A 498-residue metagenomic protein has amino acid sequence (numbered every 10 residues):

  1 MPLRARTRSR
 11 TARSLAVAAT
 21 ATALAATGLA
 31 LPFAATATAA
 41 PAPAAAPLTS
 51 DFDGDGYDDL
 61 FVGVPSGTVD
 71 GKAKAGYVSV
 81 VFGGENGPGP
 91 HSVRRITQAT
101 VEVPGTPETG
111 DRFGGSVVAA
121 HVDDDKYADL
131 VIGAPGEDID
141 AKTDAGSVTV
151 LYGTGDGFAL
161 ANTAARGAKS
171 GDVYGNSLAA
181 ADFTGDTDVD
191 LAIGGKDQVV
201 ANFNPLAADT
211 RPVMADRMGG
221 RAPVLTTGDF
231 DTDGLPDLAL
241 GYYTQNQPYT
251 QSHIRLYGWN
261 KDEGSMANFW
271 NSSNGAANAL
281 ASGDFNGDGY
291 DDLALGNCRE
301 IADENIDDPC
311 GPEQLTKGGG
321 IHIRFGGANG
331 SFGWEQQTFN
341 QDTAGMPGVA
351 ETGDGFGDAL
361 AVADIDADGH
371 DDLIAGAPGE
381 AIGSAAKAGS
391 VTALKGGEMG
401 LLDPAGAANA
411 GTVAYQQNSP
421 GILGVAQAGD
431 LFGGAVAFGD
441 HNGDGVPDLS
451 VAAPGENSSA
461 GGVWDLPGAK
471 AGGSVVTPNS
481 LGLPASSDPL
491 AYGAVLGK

Functional and structural regions predicted by a protein language model:
P2-R6, T11-L48, F82-R112, T149-V173 (+5 more regions): Blade-edge motifs of beta-propeller repeat domains
P43-D58, G63, G114-Y127, G175-F183 (+6 more regions): Beta-propeller blade termini
G54-G63, D124-P135, G185-G194, T232-G241 (+3 more regions): Acidic/hydrophobic-patterned starts of short beta strands in beta-sheet-rich repeat architectures
Y57, F61, T109-D123, Y127-E137 (+3 more regions): Mobile, glycine-rich extracellular loop/lid and propeptide segments that shape or gate substrate/ligand access
L60-V62, V78-V81, I96, F113 (+17 more regions): Hydrophobic strand positions within the blades of repeat-based beta-sheet folds
S66-G71, G136-A141, Q198-V199, Y243-P248 (+3 more regions): Short glycine/acidic-enriched loop and turn motifs that connect beta-strands
A73-Y77, P90, D129, K142-S147 (+8 more regions): A detector of repeated loop/turn-to-beta-strand junctions in beta-rich toroidal repeat architectures
G355-V362, D368-L373, A393, G429-G468 (+2 more regions): Extracellular low-complexity, Gly/Ser/Thr-rich intrinsically disordered linkers and protease-sensitive activation/hinge
